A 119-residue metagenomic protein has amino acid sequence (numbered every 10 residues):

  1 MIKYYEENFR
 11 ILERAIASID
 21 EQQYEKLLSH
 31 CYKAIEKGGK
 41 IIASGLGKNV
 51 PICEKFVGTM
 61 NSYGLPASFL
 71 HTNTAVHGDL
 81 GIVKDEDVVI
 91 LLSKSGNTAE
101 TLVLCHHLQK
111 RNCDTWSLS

Functional and structural regions predicted by a protein language model:
M1-K37: An N-terminal, well-structured beta->alpha segment
Y32, K40-S119: Glycine-rich phosphate-binding loops that contact phosphosugars or nucleotide phosphates
